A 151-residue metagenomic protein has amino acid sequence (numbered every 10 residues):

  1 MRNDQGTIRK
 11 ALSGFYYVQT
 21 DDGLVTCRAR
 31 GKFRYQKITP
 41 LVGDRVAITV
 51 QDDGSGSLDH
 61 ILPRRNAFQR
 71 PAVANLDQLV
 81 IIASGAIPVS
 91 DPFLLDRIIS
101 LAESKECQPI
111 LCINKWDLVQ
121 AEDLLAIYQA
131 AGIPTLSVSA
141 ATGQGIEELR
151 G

Functional and structural regions predicted by a protein language model:
M1-P92: N-terminal accessory targeting/assembly segments
F68-P71, S100, L125-A126, L149-R150: Short, flexible, glycine/charge-rich loop motifs used to bind or transfer phosphoryl groups or to couple energy/partner
D77-A83, E103-W116, G132-S139: Conserved beta-strand/loop subsegment of P-loop NTPase cores
P92-L95, D123-L125: Short amphipathic alpha-helical segments
F93-E103: Histidine-anchored nucleotide/phosphate-binding helix
K115-G151: Canonical P-loop GTPase G-domain recognition
